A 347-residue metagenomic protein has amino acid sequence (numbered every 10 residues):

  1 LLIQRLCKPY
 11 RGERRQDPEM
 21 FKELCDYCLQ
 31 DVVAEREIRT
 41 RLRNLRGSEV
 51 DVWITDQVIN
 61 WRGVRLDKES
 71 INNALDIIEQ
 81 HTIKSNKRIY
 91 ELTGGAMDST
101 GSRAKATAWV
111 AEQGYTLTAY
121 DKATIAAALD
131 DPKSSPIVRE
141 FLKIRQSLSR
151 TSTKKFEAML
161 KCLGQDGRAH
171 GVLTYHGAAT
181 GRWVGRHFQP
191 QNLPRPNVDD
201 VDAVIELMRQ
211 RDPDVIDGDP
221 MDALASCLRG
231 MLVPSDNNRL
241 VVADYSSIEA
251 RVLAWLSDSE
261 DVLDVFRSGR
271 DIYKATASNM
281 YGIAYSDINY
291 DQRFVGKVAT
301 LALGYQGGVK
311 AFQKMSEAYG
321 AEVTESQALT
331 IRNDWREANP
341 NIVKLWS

Functional and structural regions predicted by a protein language model:
L1-L224, V233, N237-R239, E249 (+3 more regions): Conserved "right-hand" nucleotidyltransferase catalytic core of DNA-directed polymerases
E13-D17, V233, L240-V242, I283-G296: Short, conserved non-catalytic motifs in the polymerase core
P18, W53, D271, R293-F294: Amphipathic alpha-helical repeat elements characteristic of tetratricopeptide repeat
V58, V295-G304: Short, amphipathic alpha-helical "recognition" segments used to contact nucleic acids or chromatin
Y245-V252: Short acidic, Gly/Ser-rich segments with clustered Asp/Glu that frequently serve as metal-coordination loops in enzyme
D258-D261: Carboxylate/His-rich catalytic cores and anion/metal-binding grooves
S268-D291: Generic long, charged, amphipathic alpha-helical segments
